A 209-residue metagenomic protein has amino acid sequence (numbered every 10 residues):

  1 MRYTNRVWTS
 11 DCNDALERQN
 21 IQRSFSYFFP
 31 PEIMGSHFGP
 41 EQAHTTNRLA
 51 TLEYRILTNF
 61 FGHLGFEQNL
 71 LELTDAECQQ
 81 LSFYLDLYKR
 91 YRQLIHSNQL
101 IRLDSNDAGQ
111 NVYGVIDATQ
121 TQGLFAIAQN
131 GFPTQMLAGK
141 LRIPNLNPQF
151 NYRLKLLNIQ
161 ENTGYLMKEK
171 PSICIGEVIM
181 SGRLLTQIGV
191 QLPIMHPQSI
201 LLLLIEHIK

Functional and structural regions predicted by a protein language model:
M1-E72: Glycan-recognition surfaces
S36-L52, Q129, Y152-G164: A short, terminal or domain-edge coil/loop segment
T51, N69, D86, H96 (+3 more regions): Short, solvent-exposed coil/turn linker segments
I56-I101: Catalytic cores of secreted or luminal carbohydrate-active enzymes
N59, F125, L154: Conserved, mostly hydrophobic/aromatic
L100-A108, G182-L184: Short, solvent-exposed secondary-structure boundary motifs
N106-P148: Carbohydrate-binding surface patches
G131-K209: C-terminal beta-sandwich/jelly-roll accessory domains of carbohydrate-active enzymes
